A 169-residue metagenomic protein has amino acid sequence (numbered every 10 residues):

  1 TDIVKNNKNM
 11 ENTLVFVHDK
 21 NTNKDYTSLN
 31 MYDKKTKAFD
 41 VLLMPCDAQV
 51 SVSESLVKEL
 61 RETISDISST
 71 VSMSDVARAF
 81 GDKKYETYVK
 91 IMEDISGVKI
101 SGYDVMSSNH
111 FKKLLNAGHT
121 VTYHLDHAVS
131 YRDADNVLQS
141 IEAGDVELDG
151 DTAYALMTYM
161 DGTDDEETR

Functional and structural regions predicted by a protein language model:
T1-R169: Non-catalytic, solvent-exposed segments at the cell envelope interface
